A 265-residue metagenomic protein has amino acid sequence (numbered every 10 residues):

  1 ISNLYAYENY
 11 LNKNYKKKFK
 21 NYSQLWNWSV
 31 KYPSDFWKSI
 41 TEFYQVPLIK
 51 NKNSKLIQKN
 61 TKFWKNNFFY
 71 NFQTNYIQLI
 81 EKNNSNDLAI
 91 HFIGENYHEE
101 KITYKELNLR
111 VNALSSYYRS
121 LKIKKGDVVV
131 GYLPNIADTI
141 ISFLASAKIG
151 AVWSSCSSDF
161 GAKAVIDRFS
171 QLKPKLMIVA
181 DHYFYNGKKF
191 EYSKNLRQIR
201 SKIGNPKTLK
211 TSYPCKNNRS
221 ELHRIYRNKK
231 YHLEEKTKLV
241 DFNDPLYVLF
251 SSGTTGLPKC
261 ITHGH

Functional and structural regions predicted by a protein language model:
I1-W64: N-terminal amphipathic, basic-rich helices that act as targeting or association modules
N14-Y15, I77-T103, C215-N217: AMP-dependent adenylate-forming
S29, I77-E81, L107, V111-L114 (+4 more regions): Adenylate-forming
V30, K38-N51, Y70-H91: A short N-terminal helical cap/helix-turn-helix that marks the beginning of AMP-binding/adenylate-forming
N96, V179-F242: ANL superfamily adenylate-forming
T103-K105, K238, L246-H265: Conserved AMP-binding A3 loop
Y117-F160, A164-I166: Conserved AMP-binding/adenylate-forming
